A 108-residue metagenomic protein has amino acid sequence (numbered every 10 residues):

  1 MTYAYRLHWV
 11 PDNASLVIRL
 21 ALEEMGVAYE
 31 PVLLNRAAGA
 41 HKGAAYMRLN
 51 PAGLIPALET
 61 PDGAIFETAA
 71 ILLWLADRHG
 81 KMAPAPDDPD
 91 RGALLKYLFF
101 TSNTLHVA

Functional and structural regions predicted by a protein language model:
M1-A108: GST-like domain detector, emphasizing the conserved glutathione-binding G-site in the N-terminal thioredoxin-like
